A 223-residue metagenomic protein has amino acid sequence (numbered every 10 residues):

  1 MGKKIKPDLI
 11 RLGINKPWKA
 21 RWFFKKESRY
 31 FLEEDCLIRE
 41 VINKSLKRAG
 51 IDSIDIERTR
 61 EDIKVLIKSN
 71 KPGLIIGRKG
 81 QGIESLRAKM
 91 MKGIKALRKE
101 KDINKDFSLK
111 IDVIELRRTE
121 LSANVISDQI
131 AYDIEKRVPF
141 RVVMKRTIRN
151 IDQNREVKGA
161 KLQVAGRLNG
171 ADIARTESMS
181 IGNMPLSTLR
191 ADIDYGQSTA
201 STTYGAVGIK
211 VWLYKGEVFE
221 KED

Functional and structural regions predicted by a protein language model:
M1-D223: RNA-contacting regions in translation and RNA-metabolism proteins, encompassing KH/S1 modules where present
